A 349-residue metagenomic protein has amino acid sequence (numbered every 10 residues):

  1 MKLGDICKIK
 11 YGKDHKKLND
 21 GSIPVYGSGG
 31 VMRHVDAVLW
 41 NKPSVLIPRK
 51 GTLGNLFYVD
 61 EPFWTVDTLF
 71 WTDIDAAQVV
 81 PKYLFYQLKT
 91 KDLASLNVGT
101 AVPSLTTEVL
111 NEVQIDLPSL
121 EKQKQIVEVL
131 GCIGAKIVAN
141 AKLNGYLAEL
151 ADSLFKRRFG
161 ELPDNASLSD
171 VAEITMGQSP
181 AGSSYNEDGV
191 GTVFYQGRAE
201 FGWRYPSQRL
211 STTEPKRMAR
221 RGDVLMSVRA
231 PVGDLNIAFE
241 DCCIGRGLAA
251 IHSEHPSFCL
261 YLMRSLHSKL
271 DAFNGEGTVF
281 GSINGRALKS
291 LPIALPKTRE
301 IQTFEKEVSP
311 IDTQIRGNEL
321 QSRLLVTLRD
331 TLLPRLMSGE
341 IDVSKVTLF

Functional and structural regions predicted by a protein language model:
M1-G27, E112-S179, E200, A294-E305 (+2 more regions): Non-catalytic DNA-recognition/assembly elements of restriction-modification systems
K2-I6, N55-K124, L168, I237-D241 (+1 more regions): Basic, amphipathic alpha-helical recognition segments used for DNA target recognition
K2-S44, G51, N55, V59-D60 (+4 more regions): Sequence-specific dsDNA recognition surfaces
N19, T100, P163, S184 (+3 more regions): Sparse recognition of residues in long alpha-helices and their boundaries
A37, V109, Q114, E187 (+2 more regions): Residue-level detector of alpha-helical segments with a strong bias toward transmembrane helices and their helix-loop
L46-P48, A250: Active-site scaffold segments
M226-S227: A generic structural signal for residues embedded in beta-strands
A230-D234: Short, charged beta-turn/beta-strand-edge "cap" motif at the junction between a beta-strand and an adjacent loop
